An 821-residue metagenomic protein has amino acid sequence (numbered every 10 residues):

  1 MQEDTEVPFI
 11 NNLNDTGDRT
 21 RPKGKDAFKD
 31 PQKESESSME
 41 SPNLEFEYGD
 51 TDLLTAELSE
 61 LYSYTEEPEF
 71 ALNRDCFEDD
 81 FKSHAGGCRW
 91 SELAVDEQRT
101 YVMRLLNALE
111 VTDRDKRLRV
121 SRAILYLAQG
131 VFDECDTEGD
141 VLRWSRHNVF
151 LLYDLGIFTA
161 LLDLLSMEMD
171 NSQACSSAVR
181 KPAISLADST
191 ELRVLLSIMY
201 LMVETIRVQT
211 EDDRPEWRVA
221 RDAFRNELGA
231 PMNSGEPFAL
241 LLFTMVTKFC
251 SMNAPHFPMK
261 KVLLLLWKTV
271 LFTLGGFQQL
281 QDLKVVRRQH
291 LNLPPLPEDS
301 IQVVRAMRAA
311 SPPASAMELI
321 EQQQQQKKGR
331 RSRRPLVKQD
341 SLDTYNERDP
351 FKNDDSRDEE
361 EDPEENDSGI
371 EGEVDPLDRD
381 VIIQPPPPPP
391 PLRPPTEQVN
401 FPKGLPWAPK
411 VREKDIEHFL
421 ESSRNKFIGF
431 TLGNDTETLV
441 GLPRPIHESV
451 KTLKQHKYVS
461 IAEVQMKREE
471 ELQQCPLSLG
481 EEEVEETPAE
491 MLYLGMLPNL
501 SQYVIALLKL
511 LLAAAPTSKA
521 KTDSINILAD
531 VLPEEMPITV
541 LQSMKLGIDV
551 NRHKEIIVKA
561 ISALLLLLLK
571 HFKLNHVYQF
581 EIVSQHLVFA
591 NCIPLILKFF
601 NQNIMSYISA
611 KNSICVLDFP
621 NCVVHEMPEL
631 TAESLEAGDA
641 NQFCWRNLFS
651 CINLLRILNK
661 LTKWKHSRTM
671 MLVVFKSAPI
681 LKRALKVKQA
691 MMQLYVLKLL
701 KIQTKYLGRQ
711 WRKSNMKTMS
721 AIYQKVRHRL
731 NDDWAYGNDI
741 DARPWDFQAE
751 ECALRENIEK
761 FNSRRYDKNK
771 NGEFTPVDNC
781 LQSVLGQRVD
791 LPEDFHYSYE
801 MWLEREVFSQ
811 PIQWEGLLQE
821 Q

Functional and structural regions predicted by a protein language model:
Q2-Q821: Extended alpha-helical scaffold domains
